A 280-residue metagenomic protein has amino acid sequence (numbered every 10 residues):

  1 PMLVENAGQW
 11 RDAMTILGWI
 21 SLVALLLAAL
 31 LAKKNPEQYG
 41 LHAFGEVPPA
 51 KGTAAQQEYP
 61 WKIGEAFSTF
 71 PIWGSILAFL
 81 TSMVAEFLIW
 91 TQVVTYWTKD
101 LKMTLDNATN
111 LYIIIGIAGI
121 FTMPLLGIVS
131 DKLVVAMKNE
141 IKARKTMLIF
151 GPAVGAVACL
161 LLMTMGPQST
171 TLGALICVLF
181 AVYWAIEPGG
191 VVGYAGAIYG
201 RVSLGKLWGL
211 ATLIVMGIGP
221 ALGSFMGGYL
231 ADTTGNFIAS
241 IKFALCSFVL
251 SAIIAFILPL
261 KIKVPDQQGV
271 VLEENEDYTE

Functional and structural regions predicted by a protein language model:
P1-G8, W97-T98, V129-S130, V134 (+1 more regions): Interfacial helix-cap and linker-helix signal at transmembrane-aqueous boundaries of multi-pass secondary transporters
P1-Y39: Helix-loop-helix hairpin linking two adjacent transmembrane segments in secondary transporters
L26-K33, L162-M163, F243-E274, E280: Multi-pass alpha-helical transporter architecture, strongest for 12-TM Major Facilitator/SLC carriers used
K33-W61, P265-N275: Flexible cytoplasmic inter-helical loops of multi-pass small-molecule transporters
G64-S130, P188, V192-A195, G223-G227: Extracytoplasmic gate region of multi-pass secondary transporters
L111-G119, A211, V215-M216, S247: Transmembrane alpha-helical segments of major facilitator superfamily
I115-G116, M123, A136-Y194, T212: C-terminal transmembrane helical hairpin of 12-TM major facilitator-type secondary transporters
I198-T234: A late C-terminal transmembrane helix in Major Facilitator Superfamily
